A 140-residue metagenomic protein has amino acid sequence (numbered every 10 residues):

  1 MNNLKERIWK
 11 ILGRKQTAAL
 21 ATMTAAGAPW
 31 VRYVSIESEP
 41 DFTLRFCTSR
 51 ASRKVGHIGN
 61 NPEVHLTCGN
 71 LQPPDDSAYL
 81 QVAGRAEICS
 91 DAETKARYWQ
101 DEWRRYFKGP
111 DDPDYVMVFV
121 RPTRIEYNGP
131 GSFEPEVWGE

Functional and structural regions predicted by a protein language model:
M1-A19, W138-G139: Extreme N-terminal tail/first-helix region
M1-E6, A51-K54, D101-W103: Charged, amphipathic alpha-helical segments
R14-Q16, P29-R32, D111-D114, R121: Short, basic and Ser/Thr-rich N-terminal targeting/leader segments
Q16-R50, G56-I58, V64-G69, A78-Q81: Short beta-strand segments
T22-T24, G69-L71, K108-D114: A short, aromatic/hydrophobic, helix- or strand-capping loop or linear motif that either lines the entrance/gate
R50-A51, T123: A generic "binding-loop/recognition-motif" signal
S52-K54, P73, F133-P135: Short, surface-exposed beta-strand-loop junctions and turns on beta-sheet-rich folds
A78-E140: Charged, gly/pro-rich active-site loop segments
